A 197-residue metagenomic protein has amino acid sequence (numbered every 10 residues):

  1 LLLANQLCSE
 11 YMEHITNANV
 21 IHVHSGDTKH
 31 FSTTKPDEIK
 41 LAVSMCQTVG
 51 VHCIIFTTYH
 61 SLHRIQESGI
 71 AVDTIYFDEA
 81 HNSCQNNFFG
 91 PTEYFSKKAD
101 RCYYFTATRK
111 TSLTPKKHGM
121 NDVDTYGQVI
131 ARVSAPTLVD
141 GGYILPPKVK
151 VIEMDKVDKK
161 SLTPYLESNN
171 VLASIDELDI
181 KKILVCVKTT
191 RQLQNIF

Functional and structural regions predicted by a protein language model:
L1-I15, H22, D27, K188-L193: Conserved Walker A/P-loop ATP-binding site and its immediately adjacent core in helicase/helicase-like ATPase domains
L7, H63-G69, E79-F95: Conserved ATPase-coupling elements of RecA-like P-loop NTPase cores
I21-K40, T58-R64, N82-Q85, V187-R191: Conserved helicase motor
Q47-I65: Conserved two-lobed SF2 helicase motor
G50-I54, A71-T74, K98-Y104: Loop/turn-to-beta-strand initiation segments
F56-S61, F105-R109, A135, T189: A short beta-strand-to-loop transition that corresponds to the Sensor-1 phosphate-sensing loop of AAA+ P-loop ATPases
N82-I144: Post-DEXD/H (motif II) to motif III coupling segment of the RecA-like Helicase ATP-binding lobe
G127-L193: Conserved interdomain linker/interface between the two RecA-like ATPase lobes of SF2 helicase motors
